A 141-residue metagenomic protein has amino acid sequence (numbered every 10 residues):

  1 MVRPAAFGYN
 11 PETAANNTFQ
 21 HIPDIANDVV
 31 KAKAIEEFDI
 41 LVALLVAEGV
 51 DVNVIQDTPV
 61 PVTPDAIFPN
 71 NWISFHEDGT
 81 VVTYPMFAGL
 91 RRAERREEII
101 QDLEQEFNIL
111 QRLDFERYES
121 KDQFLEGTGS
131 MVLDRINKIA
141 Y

Functional and structural regions predicted by a protein language model:
M1-Y141: The feature marks the mature, well-folded catalytic cores of soluble enzymes
